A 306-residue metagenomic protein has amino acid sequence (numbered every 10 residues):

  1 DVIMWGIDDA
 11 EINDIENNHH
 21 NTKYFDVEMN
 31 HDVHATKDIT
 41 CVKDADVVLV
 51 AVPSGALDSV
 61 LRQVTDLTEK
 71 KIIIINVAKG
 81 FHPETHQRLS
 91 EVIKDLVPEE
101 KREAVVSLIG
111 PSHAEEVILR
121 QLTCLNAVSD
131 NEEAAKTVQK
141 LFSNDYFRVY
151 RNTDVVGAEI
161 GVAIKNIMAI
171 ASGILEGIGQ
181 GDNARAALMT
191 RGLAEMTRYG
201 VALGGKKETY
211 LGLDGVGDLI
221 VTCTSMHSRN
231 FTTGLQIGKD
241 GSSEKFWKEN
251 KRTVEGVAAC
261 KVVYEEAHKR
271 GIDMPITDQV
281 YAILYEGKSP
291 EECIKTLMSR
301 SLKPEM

Functional and structural regions predicted by a protein language model:
D1, D32-H34, I73, A104-V106 (+3 more regions): Conserved beta-strand segments of alpha/beta enzyme cores
D1-D46, D58, D66, Y264: Conserved N-terminal Rossmann-fold NAD(P) cofactor-binding segment
I7, K79, D130: Cofactor-binding loop segments of dinucleotide-utilizing enzymes, especially the Rossmann-like FAD- and NAD(P)+-binding
D9, A35-T36, A51-S54, D58 (+17 more regions): Electropositive phosphate-/nucleotide-binding environments in soluble metabolic enzymes
M29, A35-R120, V138: Rossmann-like NAD(P)(H) cofactor-binding subdomain of soluble oxidoreductases
A56, L67, V92, L96-A104 (+1 more regions): Internal alpha-helical scaffold of NAD(P)-dependent oxidoreductase catalytic cores
K165, S172-G173, V201-L211, G215-M306: NAD(P)-dependent Rossmann-like dehydrogenase/reductase catalytic/cofactor-binding core
